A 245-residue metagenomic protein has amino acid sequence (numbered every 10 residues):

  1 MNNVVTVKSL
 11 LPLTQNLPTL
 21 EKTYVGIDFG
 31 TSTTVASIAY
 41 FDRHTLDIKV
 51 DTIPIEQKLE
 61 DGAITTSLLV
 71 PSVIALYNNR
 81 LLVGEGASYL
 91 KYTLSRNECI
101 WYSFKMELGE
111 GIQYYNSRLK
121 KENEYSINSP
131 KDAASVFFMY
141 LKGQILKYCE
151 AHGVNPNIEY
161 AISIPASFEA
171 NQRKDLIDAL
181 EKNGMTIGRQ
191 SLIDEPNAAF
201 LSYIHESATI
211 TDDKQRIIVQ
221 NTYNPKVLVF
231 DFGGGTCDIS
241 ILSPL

Functional and structural regions predicted by a protein language model:
N2-L69, V73-L81, I158-E159, S167 (+4 more regions): Nucleic acid-processing catalytic cores of prokaryotic defense/repair systems
N3-P12, N16, L20, V136-H152 (+1 more regions): Phosphate/ATP-binding catalytic cores across multiple sugar-kinase/actin-like superfamilies, primarily ASKHA
Q15-D47, S207-L245: Gly/Thr-rich phosphate-binding beta-strand-loop-beta motif of the actin/hexokinase/Hsp70
T31, L108, I164-F168, D194-N197 (+2 more regions): Short, flexible loop/turn elements at secondary-structure junctions
V35-S37, V83-E85, Y92, N171-Q172 (+2 more regions): Short helix/loop capping segments that flank catalytic or ligand/cofactor-binding pockets
I38-R43, I55, G109-K120, L146-Y148 (+2 more regions): Short regulatory "switch" loops immediately downstream of catalytic or recognition motifs within protein catalytic
K49-N183: Phosphate-binding loop and its immediate beta->loop->alpha context in nucleotide/phosphate-handling enzymes
C149, G153, A166, L176-N224 (+1 more regions): Hydrophobic, small-residue-rich alpha-helical packing segments that form membrane-like cores
